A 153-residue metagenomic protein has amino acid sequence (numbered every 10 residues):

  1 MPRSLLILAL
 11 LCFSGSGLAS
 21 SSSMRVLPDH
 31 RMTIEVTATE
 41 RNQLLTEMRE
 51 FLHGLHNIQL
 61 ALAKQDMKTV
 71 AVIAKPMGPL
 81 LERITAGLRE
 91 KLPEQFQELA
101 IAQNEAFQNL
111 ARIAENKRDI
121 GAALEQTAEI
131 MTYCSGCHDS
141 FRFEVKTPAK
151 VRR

Functional and structural regions predicted by a protein language model:
M1-I7: Bacterial N-terminal signal peptides that target proteins for export
G17-A19: Cleavable N-terminal signal peptides
S21-R153: Sequence context surrounding c-type heme c attachment/ligation sites in exported
